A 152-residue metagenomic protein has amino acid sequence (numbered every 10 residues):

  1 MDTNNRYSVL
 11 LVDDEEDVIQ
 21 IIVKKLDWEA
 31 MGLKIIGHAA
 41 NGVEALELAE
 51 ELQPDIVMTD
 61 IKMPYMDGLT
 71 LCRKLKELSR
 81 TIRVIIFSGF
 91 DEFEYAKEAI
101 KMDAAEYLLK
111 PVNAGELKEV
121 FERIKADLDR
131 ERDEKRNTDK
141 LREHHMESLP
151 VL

Functional and structural regions predicted by a protein language model:
N4, E16-G37: Two-component/phosphorelay signaling modules centered on CheY-like receiver
V9, L52-M58: Active-site beta3 strand of CheY-like receiver
D13, D60: Active-site residues of response regulator receiver
A30-A40, L48, A96: Short hydrophobic/Thr-rich beta-strand motif most characteristic of the beta2 strand and flanking loop of CheY-like
N41-E44, D67-T70, S88: Acidic catalytic/metal-coordinating carboxylates
E47, L69-R80: Short amphipathic alpha-helix used as the core "switch/output" element in two-component signaling
M63: Receiver (REC) domain active-site loop signature in two-component systems and cognate sites in sensor histidine kinases
I100, E106, V112-L152: Interdomain helical linkers/hinges and coiled-coil/dimerization scaffolds that transmit conformational signals
